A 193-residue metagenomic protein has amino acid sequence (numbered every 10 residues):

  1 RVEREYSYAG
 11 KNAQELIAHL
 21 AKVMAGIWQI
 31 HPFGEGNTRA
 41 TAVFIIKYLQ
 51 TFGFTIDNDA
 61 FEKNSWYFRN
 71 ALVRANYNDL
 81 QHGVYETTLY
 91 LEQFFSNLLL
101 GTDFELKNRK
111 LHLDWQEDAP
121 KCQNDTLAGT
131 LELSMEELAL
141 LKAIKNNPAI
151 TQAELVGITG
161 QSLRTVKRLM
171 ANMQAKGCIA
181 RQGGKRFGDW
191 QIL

Functional and structural regions predicted by a protein language model:
R1-P120: Phosphate/pyrophosphate-binding active-site loops
N37, E132-L133, I144: Residue-level marker of regulatory loop/turn positions in helix-turn-helix DNA-binding domains and in histidine
Q123-E137, T151, C178-L193: Short, cationic-aromatic polyanion-contact patches
L138-K145: Hydrophobic residues on short alpha-helical segments
A149-I158: Short acidic, hydrophobic short linear motifs in intrinsically disordered regions
R164: Key DNA-contact positions within bacterial/archaeal DNA-binding proteins
L169-K176: Alpha-helical DNA-recognition elements
